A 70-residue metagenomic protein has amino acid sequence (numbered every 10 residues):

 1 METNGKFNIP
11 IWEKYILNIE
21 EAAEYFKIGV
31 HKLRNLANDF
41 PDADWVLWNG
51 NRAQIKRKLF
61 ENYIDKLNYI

Functional and structural regions predicted by a protein language model:
M1-T3: Eukaryotic intrinsically disordered, low-complexity regulatory linkers and tails enriched in Ser/Thr/Pro
G5-K32: Polyanion-binding surface elements
Y25-Q54, K58-N62, L67-Y69: Major-groove DNA-recognition helix of helix-turn-helix-type DNA-binding domains
